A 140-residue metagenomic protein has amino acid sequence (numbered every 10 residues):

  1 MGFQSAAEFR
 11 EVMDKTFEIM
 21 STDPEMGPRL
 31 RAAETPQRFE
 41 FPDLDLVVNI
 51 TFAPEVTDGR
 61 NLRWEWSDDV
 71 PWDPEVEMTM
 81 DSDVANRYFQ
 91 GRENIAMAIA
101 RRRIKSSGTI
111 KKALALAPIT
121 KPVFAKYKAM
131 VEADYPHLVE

Functional and structural regions predicted by a protein language model:
M1-E140: Feature captures hydrophobic
